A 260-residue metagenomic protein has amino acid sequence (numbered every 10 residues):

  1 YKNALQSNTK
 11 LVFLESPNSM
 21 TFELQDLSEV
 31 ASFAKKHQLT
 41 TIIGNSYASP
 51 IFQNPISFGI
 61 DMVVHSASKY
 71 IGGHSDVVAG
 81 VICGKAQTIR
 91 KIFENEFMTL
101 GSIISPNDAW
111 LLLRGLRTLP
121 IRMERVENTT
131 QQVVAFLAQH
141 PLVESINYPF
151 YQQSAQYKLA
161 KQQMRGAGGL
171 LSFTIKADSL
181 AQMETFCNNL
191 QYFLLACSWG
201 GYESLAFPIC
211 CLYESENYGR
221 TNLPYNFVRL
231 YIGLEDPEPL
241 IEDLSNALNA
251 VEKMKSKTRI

Functional and structural regions predicted by a protein language model:
Y1-H140, N147: Conserved PLP-enzyme active-site core in the AAT-like
S7, R122, A177, S204-I260: PLP-dependent enzyme catalytic core of the Aspartate aminotransferase-like
C83, G200-Y202: Positively charged, small/polar-rich N-terminal and surface patches that mediate targeting and assembly and bind
I92, Q182-F186, L240-L244: Hydrophobic side chains in well-ordered alpha-helices
L100, N189-S198, A247-K257: A common structural junction motif
L112-I121, G168-A177, R229-G233: Short, well-ordered beta-strand elements within core beta-sheets of diverse protein domains
Q131-Q191, C197-G200, E214-G219, R259-I260: Conserved small-domain helix->loop->beta segment predominantly found in fold-type I
